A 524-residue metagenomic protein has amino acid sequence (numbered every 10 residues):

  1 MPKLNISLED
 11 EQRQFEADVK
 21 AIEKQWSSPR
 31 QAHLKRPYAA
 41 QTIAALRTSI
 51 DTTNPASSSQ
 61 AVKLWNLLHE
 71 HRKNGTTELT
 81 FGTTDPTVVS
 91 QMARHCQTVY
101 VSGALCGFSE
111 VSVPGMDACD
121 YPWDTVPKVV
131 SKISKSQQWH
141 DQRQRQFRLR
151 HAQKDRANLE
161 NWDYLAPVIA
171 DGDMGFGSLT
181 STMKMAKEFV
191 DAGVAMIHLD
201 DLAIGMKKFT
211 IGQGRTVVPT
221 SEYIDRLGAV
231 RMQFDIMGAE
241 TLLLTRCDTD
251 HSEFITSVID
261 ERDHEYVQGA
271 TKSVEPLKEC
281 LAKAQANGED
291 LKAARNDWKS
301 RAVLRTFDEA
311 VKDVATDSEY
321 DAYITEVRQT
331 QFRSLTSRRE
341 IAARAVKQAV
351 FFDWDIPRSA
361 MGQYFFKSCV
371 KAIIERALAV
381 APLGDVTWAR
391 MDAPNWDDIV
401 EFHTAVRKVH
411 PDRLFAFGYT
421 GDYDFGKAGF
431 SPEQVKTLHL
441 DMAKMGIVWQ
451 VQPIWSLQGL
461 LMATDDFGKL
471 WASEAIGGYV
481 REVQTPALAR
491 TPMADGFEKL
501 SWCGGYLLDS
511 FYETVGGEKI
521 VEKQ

Functional and structural regions predicted by a protein language model:
M1-S27, P37-I50, K523-Q524: Basic/polar N-terminal segments that are highly enriched at the extreme N-terminus, encompassing both cleavable
P2-Q14, K184-M185, K444-Q450, G459-M462: Alpha/beta catalytic cores of nucleotide-metabolism and tRNA/nucleoside-modifying enzymes
L8-F15, S57, L500-G504: Intrinsic-disorder-associated interaction segments
E11-Q14, A32-T53, Q452-G477: Short linear, low-complexity motifs centered on an aromatic residue
E16-E23, A32, A44, A61-H69 (+3 more regions): Generic detector of well-ordered alpha-helical segments enriched in charged/polar residues, highlighting helical
S28-L46, T53-G75, T80-F417, G421-Y423 (+2 more regions): Alpha/beta enzyme core
F430-K523: Conserved alpha/beta catalytic core and glycan-binding cleft of carbohydrate-active enzymes
